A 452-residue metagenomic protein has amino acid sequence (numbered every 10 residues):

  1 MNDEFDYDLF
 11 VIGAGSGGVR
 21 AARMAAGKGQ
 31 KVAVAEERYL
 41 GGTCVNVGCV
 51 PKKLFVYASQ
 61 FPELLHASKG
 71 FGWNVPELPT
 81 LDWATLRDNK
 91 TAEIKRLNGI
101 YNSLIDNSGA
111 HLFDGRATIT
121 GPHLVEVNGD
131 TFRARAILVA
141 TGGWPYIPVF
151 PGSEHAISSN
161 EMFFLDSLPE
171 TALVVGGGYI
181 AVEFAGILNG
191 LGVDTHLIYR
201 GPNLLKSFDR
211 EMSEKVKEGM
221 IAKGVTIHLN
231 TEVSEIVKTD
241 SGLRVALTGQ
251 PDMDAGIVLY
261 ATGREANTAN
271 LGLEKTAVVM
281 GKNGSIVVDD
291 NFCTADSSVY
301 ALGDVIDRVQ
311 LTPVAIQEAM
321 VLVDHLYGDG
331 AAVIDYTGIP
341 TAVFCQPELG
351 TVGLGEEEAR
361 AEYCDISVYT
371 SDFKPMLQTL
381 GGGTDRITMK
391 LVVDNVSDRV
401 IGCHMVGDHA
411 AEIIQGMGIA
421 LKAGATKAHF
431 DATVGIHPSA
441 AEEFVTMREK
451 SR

Functional and structural regions predicted by a protein language model:
N2-Y7, R23-Q30, A35-L168, G201-L205 (+6 more regions): Glycine-rich flavin
D3-G15, L168-V175: Beta1/beta-strand and adjacent pyrophosphate-binding region of the FAD-binding site in flavoprotein oxidoreductases
F10-I12, A117, F132-G142, V174-V175 (+3 more regions): Short hydrophobic core segments
I12-G17, A21-R38, T43, V50 (+4 more regions): Flexible, glycine-rich terminal cap/loop adjacent to redox cofactors in electron-transfer oxidoreductases
G18, G178-A181, A315: Catalytic nucleophile loop
C49, T141-L197, T226, E274-T276 (+2 more regions): Glycine-rich dinucleotide-binding loop and its adjacent helix/turn
P76, H111-D114, T118-E126, L191-D290 (+1 more regions): A Rossmann-like FAD-binding core segment of flavoenzymes
E154-P169, D252-G328: FAD-site-proximal beta/loop scaffold in flavoenzymes
